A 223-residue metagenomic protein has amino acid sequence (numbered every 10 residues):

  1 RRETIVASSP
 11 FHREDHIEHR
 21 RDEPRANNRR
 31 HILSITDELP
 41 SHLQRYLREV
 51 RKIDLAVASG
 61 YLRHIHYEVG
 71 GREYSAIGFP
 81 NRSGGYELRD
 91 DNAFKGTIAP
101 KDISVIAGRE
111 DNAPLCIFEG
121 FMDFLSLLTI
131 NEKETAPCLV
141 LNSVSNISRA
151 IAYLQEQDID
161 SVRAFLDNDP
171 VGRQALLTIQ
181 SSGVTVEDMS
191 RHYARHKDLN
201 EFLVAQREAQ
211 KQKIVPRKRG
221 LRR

Functional and structural regions predicted by a protein language model:
R1, G60-I65, E201-L203: Short, small/acidic-rich helices and loops at N termini and domain boundaries of DNA replication/processing enzymes
R1-Y46: Non-catalytic accessory segments of DNA primases and related replication-initiation nucleases
I5-V6, I53-G60: Short secondary-structure capping/junction motifs at helix and strand boundaries
D37, S41, R45, S59-G71: Eukaryote-skewed repeat-based solenoidal scaffolds used as protein-protein interaction platforms, primarily
H42-L43, M122, R149, Q174: Short Gly/charged-rich anion-binding patches and loops
Q44-L55: Serine endopeptidase catalytic core focused on the charge-relay Asp
I65-Q155: Phosphate-handling DNA/RNA-contact segment within nucleic-acid enzymes
T129-R223: TOPRIM fold recognition
